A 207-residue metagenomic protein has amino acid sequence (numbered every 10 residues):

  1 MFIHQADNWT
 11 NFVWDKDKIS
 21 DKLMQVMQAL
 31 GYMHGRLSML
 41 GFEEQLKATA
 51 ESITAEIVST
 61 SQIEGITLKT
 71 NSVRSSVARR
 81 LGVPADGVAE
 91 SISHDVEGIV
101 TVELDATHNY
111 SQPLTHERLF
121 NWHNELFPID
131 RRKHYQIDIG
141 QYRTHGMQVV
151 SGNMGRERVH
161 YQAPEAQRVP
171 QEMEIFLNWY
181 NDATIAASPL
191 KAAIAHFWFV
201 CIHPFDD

Functional and structural regions predicted by a protein language model:
M1-D207: FIC/Doc superfamily catalytic core
